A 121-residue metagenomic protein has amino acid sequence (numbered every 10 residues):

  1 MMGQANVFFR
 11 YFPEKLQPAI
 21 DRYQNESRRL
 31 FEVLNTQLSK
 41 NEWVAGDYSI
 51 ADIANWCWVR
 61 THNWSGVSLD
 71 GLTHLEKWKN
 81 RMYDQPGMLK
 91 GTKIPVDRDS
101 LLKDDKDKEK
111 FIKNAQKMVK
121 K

Functional and structural regions predicted by a protein language model:
M1-N41, V59, N63-S65, S100-K103 (+1 more regions): Conserved C-terminal alpha-helical bundle
M2, T92-K93: Short, flexible helix/strand-to-coil boundary loops that buttress conserved ligand/catalytic motifs in alpha/beta
M2-N6, W43-G71, E76, R81: GST superfamily/GST-like fold recognition
T36-D47, G87-G91: Surface-exposed helix-capping loop/turn segments at secondary-structure junctions
S65, I94-P95: Residue-level signal for well-ordered alpha-helical positions
P95-K121: Acidic/histidine-enriched, glycine/proline-rich intrinsically disordered or flexible terminal extensions
